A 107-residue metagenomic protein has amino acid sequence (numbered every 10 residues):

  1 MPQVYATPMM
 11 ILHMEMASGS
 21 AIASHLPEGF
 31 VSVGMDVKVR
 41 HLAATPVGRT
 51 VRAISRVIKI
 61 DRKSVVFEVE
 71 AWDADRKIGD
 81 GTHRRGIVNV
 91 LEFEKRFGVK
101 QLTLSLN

Functional and structural regions predicted by a protein language model:
M1-P2, T7-P8, F30, G34-D36 (+4 more regions): Generic secondary-structure boundary/loop-capping signal
M1-V31, R96-N107: Hot-dog-fold acyl-thioester-processing enzymes
A17-S24, I58, A74, R84: Short alpha-helical scaffold segments that flank and stabilize functional sites
G19-R52: Hydrophobic beta-strand-centered segment that forms part of the acyl-chain substrate-binding groove
V39-A74: Hydrophobic beta-sheet segments that form the core/acyl-binding groove of ACP/CoA-dependent acyl-chain-processing
I58, D80-V88, G98-L106: A general structural signal for short secondary-structure boundary/capping elements
K63-V66, E70-L91: C-terminal structural segments of small proteins and small subunits
